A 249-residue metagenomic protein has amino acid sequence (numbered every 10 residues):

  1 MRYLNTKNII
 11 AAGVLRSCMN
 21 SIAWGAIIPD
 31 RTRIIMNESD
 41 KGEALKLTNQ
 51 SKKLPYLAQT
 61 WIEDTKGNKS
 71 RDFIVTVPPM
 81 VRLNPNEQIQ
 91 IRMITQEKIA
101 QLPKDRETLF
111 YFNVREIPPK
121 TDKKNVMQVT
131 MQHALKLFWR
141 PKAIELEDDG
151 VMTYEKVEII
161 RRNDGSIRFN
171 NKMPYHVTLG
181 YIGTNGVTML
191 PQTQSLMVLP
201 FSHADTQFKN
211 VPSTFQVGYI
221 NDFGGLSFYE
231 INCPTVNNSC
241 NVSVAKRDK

Functional and structural regions predicted by a protein language model:
M1-A11: Bacterial N-terminal signal peptides that target proteins for export
A12-N20: Bacterial N-terminal signal peptides
W24-T48, E147-R161: Beta-sheet-dominated interaction scaffolds and their linkers
T32-S70: N-terminal targeting signals for Sec/Tat export/insertion, comprising classic cleavable signal peptides
E43-N49, M93, F110-R115, G165-N171: Buried hydrophobic-core signal for structured, non-transmembrane domains
K52-N68, K172-M189: Short acidic, flexible loop segments centered on an aromatic residue
R71-A100, T188-T214: Intrinsically disordered, low-complexity Pro/Gly/Ser/Thr-rich segments with frequent PxxP/GP/PP motifs and embedded
K98-I144, T214-K249: Terminal connector regions
